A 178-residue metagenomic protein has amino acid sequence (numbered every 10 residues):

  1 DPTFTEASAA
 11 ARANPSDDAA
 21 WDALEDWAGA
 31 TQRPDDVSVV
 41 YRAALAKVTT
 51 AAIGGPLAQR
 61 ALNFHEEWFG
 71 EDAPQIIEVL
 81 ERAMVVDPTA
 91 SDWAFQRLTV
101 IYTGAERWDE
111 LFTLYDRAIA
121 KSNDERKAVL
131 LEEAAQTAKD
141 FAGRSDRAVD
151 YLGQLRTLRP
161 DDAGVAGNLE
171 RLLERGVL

Functional and structural regions predicted by a protein language model:
D1-L178: Repeat-based scaffolding regions
